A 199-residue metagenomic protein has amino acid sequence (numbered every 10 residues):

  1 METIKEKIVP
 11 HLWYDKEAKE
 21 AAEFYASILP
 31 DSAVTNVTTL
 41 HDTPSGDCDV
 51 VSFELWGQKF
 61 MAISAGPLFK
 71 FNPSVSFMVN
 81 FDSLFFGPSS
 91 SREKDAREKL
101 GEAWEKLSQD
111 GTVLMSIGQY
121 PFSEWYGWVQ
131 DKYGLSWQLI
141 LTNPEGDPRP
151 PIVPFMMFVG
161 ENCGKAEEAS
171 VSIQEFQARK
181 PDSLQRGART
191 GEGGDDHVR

Functional and structural regions predicted by a protein language model:
M1-E23, P30-T38, T112, S116 (+1 more regions): N-terminal beta-strand motif that seeds the catalytic metal site of vicinal oxygen chelate
I8-D15, D47-E54, P67-K106, V153-E161 (+1 more regions): Vicinal oxygen chelate
T35-S74, W137-L139, S183-R199: Conserved short beta-strand elements that form part of the metal-binding/catalytic scaffold of enzyme active sites
D47, P121-E124: Short, small/polar residue-rich loop motifs at catalytic or cofactor-binding pockets
V50, Y126-G127: Short hydrophobic/aromatic beta-strand element in the GNAT-like acyltransferase core that lines or flanks the acyl-donor
L68, F122, T142-E145: A short acidic/small-residue loop/turn micro-motif
Q130-W137: Short, glycine-anchored, charge-dense loop/turn motifs used at functional sites
